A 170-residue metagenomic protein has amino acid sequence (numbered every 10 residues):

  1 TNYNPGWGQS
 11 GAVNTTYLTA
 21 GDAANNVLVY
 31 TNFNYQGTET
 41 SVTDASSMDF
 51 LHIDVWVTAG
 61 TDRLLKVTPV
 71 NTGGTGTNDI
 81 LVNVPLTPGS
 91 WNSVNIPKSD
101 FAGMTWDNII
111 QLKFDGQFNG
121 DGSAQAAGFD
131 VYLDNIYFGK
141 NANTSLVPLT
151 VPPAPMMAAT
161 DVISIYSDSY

Functional and structural regions predicted by a protein language model:
T1-Y170: Beta-rich carbohydrate-recognition modules and glycan-binding surfaces
